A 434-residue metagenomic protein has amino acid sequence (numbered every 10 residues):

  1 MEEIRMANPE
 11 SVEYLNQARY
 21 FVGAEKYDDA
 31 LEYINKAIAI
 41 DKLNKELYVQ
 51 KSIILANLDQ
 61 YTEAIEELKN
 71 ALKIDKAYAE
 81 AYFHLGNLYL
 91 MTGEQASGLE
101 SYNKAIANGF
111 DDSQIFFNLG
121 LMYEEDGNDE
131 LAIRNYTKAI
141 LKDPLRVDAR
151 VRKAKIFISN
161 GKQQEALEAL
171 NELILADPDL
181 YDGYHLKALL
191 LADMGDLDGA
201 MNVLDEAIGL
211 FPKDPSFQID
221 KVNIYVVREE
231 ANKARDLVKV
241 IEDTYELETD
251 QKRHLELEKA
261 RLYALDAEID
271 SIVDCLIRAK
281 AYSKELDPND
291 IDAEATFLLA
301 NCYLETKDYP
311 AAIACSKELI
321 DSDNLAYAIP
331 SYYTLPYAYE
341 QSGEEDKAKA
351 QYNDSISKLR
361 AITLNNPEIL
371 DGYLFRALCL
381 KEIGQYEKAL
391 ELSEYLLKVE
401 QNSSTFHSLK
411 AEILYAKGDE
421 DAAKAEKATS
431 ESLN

Functional and structural regions predicted by a protein language model:
E10-I40, I53-N57, N87, M91 (+1 more regions): Alpha-helical segment of the N-proximal tetratricopeptide repeat
V12, E46, E80, Q114 (+10 more regions): Start-of-helix register in tetratricopeptide repeats
I40, I74, N108-G109, K142 (+10 more regions): Structural marker of alpha-solenoid helical repeat scaffolds
